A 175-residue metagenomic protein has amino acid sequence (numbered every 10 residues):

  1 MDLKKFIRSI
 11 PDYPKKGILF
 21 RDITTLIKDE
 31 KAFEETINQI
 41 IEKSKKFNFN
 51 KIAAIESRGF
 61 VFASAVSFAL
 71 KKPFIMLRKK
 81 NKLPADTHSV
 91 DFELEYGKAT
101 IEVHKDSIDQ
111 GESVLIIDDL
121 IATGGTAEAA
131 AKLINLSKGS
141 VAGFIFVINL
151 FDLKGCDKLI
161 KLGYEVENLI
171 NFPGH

Functional and structural regions predicted by a protein language model:
M1-H175: PRPP-associated nucleotide enzymes
